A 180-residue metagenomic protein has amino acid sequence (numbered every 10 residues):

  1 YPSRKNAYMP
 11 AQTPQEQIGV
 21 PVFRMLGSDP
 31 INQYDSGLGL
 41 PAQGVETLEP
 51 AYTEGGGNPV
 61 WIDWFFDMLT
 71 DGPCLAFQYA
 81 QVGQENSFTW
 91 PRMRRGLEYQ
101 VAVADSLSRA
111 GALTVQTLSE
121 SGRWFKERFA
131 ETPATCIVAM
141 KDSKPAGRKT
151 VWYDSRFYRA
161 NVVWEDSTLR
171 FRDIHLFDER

Functional and structural regions predicted by a protein language model:
Y1-D67: Active-site-adjacent pocket scaffolds in enzyme catalytic domains
R4, W61-D63, G96, P133-T135 (+2 more regions): Short amphipathic alpha-helical surface micro-motifs
S28-I31, Y99-A104, A110-W124, D142 (+1 more regions): Contiguous hydrophobic segments
Y34-D35, P91-R92, V163-D166: Short conserved micro-motifs at the rims of enzyme active sites and ligand-binding pockets
G55-K126: Substrate-binding cleft of secreted/luminal carbohydrate-active enzymes
E98-A102, P133-T135, R172: Short, low-complexity, polar/charged sequence segments that are solvent-exposed and flexible
F129: Phosphate-binding/switch region of NTP-binding enzymes
T135-R180: Beta-strand-rich N-terminal accessory domains
